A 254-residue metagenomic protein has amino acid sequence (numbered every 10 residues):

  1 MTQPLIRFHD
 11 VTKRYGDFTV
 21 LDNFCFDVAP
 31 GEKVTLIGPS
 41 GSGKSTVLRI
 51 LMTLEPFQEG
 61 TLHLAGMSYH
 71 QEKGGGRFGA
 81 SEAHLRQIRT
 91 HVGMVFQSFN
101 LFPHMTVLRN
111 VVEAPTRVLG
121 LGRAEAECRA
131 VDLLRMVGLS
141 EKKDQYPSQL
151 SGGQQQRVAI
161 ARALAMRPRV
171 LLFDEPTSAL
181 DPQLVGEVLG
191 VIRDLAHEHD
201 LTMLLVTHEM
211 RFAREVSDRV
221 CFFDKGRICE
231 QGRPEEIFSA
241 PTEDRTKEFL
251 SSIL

Functional and structural regions predicted by a protein language model:
P4-P234: ABC family nucleotide-binding domain
F223, Q231-L254: C-terminal boundary and immediately downstream tail of ABC-type ATPase nucleotide-binding domains
